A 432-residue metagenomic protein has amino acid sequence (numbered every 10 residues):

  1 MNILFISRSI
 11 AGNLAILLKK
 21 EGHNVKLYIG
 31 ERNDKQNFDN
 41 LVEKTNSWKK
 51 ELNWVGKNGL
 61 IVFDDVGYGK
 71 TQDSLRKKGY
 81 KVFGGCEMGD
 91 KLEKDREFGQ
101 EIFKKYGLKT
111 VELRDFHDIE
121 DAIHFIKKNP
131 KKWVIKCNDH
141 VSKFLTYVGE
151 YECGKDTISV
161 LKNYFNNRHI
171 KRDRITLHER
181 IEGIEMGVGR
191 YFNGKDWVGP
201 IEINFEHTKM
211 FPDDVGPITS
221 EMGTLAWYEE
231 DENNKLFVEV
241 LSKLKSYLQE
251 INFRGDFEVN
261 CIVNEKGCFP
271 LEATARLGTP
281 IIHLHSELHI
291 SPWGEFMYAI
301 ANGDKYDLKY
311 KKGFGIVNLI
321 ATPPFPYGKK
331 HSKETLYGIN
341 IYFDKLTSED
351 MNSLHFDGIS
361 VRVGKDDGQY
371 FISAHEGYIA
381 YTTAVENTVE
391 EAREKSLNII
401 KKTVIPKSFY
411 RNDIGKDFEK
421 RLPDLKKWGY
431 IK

Functional and structural regions predicted by a protein language model:
M1-M88, E120: ATP-binding N-terminal substructure of ATP-dependent carboxylate-amine bond-forming enzymes
I3-S9, E51-L52, K94-T176, G194 (+2 more regions): Active-site nucleotide/adenylate-binding loops and adjacent lid/helix of ATP-dependent enzymes
Y147-H285: Internal nucleotide-binding/catalytic subdomain
H169, N398-I414: Short arginine-rich
T224-L225, N318-L319, Y378-E386: Short, well-ordered beta-strand elements within core beta-sheets of diverse protein domains
F237-F257, T274-S353: Active-site "cap" helix and flanking loop/linker of ATP-utilizing ligase/carboxylase catalytic domains
T335-Y381: Generic long, charged, amphipathic alpha-helical segments
I414-K432: A cross-kingdom feature marking charged/low-complexity
